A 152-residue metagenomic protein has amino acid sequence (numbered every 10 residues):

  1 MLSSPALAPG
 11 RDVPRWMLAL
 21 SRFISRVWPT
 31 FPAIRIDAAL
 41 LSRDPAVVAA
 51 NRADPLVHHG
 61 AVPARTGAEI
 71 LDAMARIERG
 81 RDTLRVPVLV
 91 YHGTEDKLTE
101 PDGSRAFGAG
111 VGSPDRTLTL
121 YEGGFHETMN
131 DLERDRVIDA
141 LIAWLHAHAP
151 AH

Functional and structural regions predicted by a protein language model:
M1, L89-Y91, T119: Conserved hydrophobic packing residues within short motifs/helices of P-loop NTPase cores of ABC-family ATPases
M1-V62: Alpha/beta-hydrolase-fold enzymes
R15, D102-G103, L132, R136: Generic recognition of short, well-ordered alpha-helical segments
H58, E95-T99, E127: Acidic catalytic loop of the alpha/beta-hydrolase fold
V62-G80: Active-site nucleophile elbow and catalytic-triad environment of alpha/beta-hydrolase enzymes
L84, V90-H92, D96: Short beta-strand/loop motif that positions the catalytic acidic residue of the alpha/beta-hydrolase fold
V86, E100-G110: Short alpha-helix in the alpha/beta-hydrolase fold that links the catalytic acid
D115-H152: Catalytic active-site module of serine/aspartate enzymes centered on a nucleophile-bearing elbow/loop
